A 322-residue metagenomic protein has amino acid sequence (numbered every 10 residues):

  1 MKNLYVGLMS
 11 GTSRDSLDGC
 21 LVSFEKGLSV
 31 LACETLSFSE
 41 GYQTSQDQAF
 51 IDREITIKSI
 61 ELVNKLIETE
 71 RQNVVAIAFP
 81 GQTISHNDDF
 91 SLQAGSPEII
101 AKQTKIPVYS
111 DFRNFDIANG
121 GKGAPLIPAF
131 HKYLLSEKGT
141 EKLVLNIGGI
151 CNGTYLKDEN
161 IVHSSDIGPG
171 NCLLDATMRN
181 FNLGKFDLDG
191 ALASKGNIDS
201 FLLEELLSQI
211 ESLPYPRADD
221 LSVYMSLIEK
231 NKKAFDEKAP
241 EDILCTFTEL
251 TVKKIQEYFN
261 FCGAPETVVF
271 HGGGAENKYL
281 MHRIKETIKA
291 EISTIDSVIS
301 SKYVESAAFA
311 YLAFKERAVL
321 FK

Functional and structural regions predicted by a protein language model:
M1-V6: Extreme N-terminal starter segment of soluble prokaryotic enzymes
S10, F79-Q82, I147-G149, E266-E276 (+1 more regions): Glycine-rich beta-strand-to-loop/alpha-helix junction loops that act as flexible
S10-R14, C245, E249, D296-K322: Glycine-rich phosphate-binding/hydrolytic loop that grips phosphoryl groups
L17-C20, L31-Q46, Q103, Y109-S136 (+1 more regions): Glycine-rich phosphate-binding loop plus the immediately following alpha-helix
C20-T69: Glycine-rich nucleotide/cofactor/substrate-binding loop typically near the N-terminus or early in the first domain
F50-P97: Short beta-strand-loop/turn "lid" adjacent to the catalytic site in phosphate-handling enzymes
E68-N73, I243, Y258, C262 (+2 more regions): Non-transmembrane, aqueous-exposed alpha-helical and coiled segments at domain scale
G184-T267, N277-K289: A contiguous, well-structured pocket-lining segment that forms one wall/lid of small-molecule binding clefts in soluble
